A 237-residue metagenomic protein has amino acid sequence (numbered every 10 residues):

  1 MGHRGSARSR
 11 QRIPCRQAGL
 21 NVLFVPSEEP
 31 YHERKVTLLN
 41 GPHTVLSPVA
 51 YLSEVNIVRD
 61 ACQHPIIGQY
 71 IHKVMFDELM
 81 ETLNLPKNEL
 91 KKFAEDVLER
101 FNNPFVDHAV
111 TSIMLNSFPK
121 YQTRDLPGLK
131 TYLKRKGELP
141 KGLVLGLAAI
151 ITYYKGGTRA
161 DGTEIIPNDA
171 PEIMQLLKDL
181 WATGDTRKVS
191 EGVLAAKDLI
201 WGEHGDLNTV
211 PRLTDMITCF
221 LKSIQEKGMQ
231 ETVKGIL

Functional and structural regions predicted by a protein language model:
M1-L237: Substrate/ligand-engaging "lid" and interaction regions
